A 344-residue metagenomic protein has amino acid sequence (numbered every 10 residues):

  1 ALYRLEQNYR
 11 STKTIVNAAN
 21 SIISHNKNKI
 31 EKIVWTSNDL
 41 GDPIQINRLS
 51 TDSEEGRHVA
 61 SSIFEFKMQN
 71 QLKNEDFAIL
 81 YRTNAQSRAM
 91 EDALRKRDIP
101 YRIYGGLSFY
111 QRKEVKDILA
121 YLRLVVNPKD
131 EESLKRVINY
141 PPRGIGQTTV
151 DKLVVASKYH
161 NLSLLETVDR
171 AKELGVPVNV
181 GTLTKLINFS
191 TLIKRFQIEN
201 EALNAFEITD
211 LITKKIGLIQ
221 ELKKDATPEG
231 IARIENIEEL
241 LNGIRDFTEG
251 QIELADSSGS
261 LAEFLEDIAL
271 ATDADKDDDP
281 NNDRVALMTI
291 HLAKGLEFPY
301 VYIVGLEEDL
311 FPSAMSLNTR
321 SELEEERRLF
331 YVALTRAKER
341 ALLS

Functional and structural regions predicted by a protein language model:
A1, I15, L240: Conserved hydrophobic/aromatic pocket- or pore-lining residues that grip, position, or stack substrates in active sites
A1-N8, T167-K172: Conserved phosphoryl-transfer catalytic core
L2, F77, Y101, A341: Hydrophobic anchor at the start of a short beta-strand that flanks the dinucleotide cofactor-binding loop
L2-R4, I46, I103, L287: Conserved beta-strand scaffold positions in the cores of enzyme catalytic domains, especially in NTP/NDP-utilizing
L5, Y9, S108, P142-R143: Phosphate/pyrophosphate-binding and catalytic-coupling "lid/hinge/switch" segments at subdomain interfaces
Q7-P100, R123-N127, L183, Q197-N200: Helicase P-loop NTPase motor core
N84, Y104-R112: Conserved helicase motor
S87-I99, R112, L119-S344: Conserved helicase C-terminal RecA-like lobe
